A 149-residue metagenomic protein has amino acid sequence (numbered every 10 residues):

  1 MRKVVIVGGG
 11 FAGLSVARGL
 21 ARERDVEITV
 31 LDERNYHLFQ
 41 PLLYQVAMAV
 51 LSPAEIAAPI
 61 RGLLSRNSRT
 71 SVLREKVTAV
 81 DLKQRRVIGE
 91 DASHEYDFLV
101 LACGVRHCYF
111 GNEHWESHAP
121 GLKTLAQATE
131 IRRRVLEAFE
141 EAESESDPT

Functional and structural regions predicted by a protein language model:
M1-S71, T149: Beta1-alpha1 glycine-rich phosphate/pyrophosphate-binding loop at the start of Rossmann-like nucleotide-binding domains
T70-T149: FAD-binding core/adjacent interface of flavoenzyme oxidoreductases
